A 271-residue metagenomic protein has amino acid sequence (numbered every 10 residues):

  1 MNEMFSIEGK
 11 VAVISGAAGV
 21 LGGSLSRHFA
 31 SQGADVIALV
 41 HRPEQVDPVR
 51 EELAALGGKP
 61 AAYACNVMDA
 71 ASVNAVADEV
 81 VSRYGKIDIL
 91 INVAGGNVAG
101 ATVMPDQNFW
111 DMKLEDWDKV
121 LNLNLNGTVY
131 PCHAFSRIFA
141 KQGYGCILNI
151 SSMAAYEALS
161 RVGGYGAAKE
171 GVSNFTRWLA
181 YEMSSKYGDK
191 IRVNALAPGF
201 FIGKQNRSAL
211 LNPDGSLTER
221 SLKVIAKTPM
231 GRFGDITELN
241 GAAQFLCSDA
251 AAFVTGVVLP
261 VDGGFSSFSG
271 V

Functional and structural regions predicted by a protein language model:
N2-M4, E157, Q244, T255-V271: Short C-terminal tail/terminal secondary-structure segment of NAD(P)H-dependent dehydrogenase/reductase domains
V11, A18-G19: Conserved glycine-rich cofactor-binding loop
Q32-P48: Conserved glycine-rich Rossmann-like NAD(P)H-binding loop of the short-chain dehydrogenase/reductase
A101-D118, V224: Substrate-binding pocket helix/loop in short-chain dehydrogenase/reductase
C132, A168, T176: Active-site helix of classical SDR
S152: Residue(s) in the substrate-gating loop at a strand-loop-helix junction that position the organic substrate next
Y187, R192, V254-G256: Short, small/polar-rich loop/turn modules that mediate ligand/substrate recognition or access, typified
